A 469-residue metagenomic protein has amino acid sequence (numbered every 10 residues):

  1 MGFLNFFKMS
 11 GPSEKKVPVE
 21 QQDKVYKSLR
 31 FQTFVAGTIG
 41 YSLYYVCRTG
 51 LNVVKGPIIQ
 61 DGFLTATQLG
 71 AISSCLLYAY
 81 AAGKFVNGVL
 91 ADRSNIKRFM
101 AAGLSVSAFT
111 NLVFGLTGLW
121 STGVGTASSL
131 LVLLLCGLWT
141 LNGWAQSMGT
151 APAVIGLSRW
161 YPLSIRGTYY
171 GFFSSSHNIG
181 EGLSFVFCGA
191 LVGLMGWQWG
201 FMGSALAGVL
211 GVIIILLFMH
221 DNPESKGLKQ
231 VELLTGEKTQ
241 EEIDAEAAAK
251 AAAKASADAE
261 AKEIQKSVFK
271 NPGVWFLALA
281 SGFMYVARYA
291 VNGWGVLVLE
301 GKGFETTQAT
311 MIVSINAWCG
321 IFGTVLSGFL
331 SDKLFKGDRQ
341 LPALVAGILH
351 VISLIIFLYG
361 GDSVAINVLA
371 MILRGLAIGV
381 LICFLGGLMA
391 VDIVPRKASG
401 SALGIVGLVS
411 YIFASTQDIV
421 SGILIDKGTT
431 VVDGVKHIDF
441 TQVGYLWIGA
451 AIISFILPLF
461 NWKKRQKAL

Functional and structural regions predicted by a protein language model:
E14-K27, K226-F276: Juxtamembrane intracellular "pre-TM" segments in multi-pass secondary transporters
T49, L77-F85, E181-G182, A317-V325 (+2 more regions): Residue-level signature of mid-helix packing/kink "hotspots" within the transmembrane helices of 12-pass Major
L51-K55, N271-V325, I382, G387 (+1 more regions): Extracytoplasmic gate region of multi-pass secondary transporters
R93-L104, K333-G347: Cytoplasmic membrane-interface "Motif A"-like loop-to-helix N-cap segments of 12-TM Major Facilitator Superfamily
S105-S128, I348-D362: C-terminal ends and interior cores of transmembrane alpha-helices in multi-pass membrane transporters/permeases
L138-I179: Cytoplasmic helix-loop-helix junction between adjacent transmembrane helices in 12-TM secondary transporters
F173, H177-E224: Helix-loop-helix hairpin linking two adjacent transmembrane segments in secondary transporters
G337-L388: C-terminal transmembrane helical hairpin of 12-TM major facilitator-type secondary transporters
